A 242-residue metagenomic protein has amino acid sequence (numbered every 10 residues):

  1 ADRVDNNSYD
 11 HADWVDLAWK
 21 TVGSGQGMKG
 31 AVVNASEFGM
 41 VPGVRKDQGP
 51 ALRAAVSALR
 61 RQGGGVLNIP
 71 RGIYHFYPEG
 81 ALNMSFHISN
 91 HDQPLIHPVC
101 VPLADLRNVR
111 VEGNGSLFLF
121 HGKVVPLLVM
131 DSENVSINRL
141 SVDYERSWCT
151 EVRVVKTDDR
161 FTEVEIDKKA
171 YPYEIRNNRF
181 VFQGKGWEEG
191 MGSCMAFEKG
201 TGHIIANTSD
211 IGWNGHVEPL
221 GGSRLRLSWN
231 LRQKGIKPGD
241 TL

Functional and structural regions predicted by a protein language model:
A1-G25: Gly-Asp-aromatic-enriched flexible segments
N7, K168-F182, R226-L242: Short, surface-exposed beta-strand/loop "edge" segments at domain boundaries and coil↔beta transitions
S24-V32: N-terminal pre-domain segments of enzymes
A35-N68: Acidic Gly/Asp/Thr-rich repetitive segments characteristic of extracellular carbohydrate-active and adhesion proteins
R53-Q62, H75-R110, L119-N138, R146-D167: Extracellular beta-strand-rich solenoid/capping regions of secreted or surface-exposed proteins that bind or remodel
I73, G115-L117, S141: A structural signal for beta-strand register positions
D143-A206: Extended, regular secondary-structure scaffolds
S193-L242: Long, low-complexity, polar/charged, intrinsically disordered or flexibly structured peripheral segments
